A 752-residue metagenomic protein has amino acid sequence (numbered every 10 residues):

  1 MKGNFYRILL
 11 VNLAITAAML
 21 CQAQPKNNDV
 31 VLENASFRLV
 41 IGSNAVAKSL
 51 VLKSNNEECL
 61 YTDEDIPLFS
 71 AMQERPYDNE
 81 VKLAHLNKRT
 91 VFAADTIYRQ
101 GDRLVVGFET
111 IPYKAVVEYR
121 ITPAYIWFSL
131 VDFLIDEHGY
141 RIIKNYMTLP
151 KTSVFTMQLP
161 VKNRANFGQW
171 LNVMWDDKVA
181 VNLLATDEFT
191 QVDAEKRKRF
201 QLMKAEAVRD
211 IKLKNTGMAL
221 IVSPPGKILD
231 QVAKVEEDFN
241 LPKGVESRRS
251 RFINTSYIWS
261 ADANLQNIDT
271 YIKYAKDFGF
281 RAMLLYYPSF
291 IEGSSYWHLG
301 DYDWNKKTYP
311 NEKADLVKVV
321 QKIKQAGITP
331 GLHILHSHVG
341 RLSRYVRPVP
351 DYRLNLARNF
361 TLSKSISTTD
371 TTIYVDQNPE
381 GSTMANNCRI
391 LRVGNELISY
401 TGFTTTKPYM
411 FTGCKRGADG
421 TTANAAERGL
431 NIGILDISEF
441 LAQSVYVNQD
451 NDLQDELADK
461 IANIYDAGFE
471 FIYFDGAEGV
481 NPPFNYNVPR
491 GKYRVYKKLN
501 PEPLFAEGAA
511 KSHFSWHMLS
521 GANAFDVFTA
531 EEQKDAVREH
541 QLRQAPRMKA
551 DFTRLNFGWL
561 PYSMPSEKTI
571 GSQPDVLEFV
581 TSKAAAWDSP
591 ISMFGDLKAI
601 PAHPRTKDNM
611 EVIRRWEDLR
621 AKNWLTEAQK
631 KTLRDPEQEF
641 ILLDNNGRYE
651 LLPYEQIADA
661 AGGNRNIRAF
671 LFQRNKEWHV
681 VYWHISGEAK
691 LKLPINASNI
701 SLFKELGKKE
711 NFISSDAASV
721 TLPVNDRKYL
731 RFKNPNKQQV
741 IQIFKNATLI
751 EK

Functional and structural regions predicted by a protein language model:
M1-K26: Bacterial Sec-dependent N-terminal signal peptides
N27-R248: N-terminal accessory beta-strand-rich subdomains and adjacent acidic, glycine-rich linkers that precede catalytic cores
A35, N44-V46, K492-N711, T721-V724 (+3 more regions): Active-site-proximal substrate-binding groove within the catalytic cores of carbohydrate-active enzymes
K53-N55, A115-Y125, H138-P160, G381-N395 (+3 more regions): Extended Gly/Ser/Thr-rich low-complexity repeat segments, especially those forming or decorating extracellular
D136-V154, I373, W683-N699: Surface-exposed beta-strand/loop patches in extracellular or lumenal glycoproteins
S223-L241, I272, K276-P288, D315-A357 (+3 more regions): Glycine-rich, aromatic-flanked loop segments that form ligand/cofactor-binding clefts across common enzyme folds
S250-N359, D436-A462, A467-R490: Aromatic-lined carbohydrate-binding/catalytic grooves of carbohydrate-active enzymes
H336-A423: Autoprocessing Asn-cyclization modules and mimics
